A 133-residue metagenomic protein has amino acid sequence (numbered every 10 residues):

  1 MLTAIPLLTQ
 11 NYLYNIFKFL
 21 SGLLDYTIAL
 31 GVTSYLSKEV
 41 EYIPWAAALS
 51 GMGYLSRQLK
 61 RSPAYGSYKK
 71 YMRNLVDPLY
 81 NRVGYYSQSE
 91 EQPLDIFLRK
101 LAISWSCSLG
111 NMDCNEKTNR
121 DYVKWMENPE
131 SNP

Functional and structural regions predicted by a protein language model:
M1-P133: Long, ordered, helix-rich scaffold segments
